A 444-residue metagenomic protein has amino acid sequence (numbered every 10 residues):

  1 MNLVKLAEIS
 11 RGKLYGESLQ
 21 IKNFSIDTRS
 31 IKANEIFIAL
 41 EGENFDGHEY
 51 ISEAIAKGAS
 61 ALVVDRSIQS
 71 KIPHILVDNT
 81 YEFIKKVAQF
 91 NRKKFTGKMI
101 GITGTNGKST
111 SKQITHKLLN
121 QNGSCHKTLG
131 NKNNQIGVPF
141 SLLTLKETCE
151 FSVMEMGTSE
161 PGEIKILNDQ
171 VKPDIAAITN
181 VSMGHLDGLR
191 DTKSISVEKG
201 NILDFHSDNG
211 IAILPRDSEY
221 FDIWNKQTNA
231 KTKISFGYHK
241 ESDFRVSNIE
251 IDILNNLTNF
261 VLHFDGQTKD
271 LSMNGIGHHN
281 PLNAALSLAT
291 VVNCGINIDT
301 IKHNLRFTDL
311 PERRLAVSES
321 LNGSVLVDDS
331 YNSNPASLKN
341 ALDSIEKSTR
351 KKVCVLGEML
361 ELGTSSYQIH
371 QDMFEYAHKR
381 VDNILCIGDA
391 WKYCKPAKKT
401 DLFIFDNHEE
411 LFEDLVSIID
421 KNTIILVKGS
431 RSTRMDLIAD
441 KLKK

Functional and structural regions predicted by a protein language model:
M1-K86, F90, I276, E346-K347 (+3 more regions): N-terminal leader/targeting and accessory segments in enzymes
L3, V64-K71, I175-L326, K347-R350 (+3 more regions): Acidic, Mg2+-coordinating active-site environments of NTP-dependent enzymes
L6, E35, A54, V87 (+13 more regions): Residue-level signal for inorganic ion chemistry
A7-S10, E82-R216, Y220-A230, S348 (+3 more regions): Phosphate-binding loop of NTP-binding sites
L14, H74-L76, M99, C125-K127 (+4 more regions): Conserved beta-strand scaffold positions in the cores of enzyme catalytic domains, especially in NTP/NDP-utilizing
Y15-F24, E82-K85, N133-I136, M156-P161 (+5 more regions): Short gly/ser/thr-rich secondary-structure transition/capping motifs
N44, L310-P311, S330-D401, S430: Active-site beta-alpha connecting loops in nucleotide-dependent enzymes
I102, E312-R314, S432, D436-I438: ATP-dependent carboxylate/acyl-activation modules
